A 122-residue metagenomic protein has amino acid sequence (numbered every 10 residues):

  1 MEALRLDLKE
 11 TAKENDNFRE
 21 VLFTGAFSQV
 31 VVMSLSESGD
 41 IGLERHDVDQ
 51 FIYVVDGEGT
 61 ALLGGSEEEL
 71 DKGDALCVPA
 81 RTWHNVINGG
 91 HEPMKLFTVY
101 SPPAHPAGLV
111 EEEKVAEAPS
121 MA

Functional and structural regions predicted by a protein language model:
M1-S28, E111-A122: A short, N-terminal "cap"/entry segment at the start of jelly-roll beta-barrel domains of the cupin/DSBH fold
A3, V21, V30-S34, F51 (+2 more regions): Conserved hydrophobic/aromatic beta-strand scaffold that supports enzyme active sites
D16, V31-R45: Conserved short histidine dyad/triad with adjacent acidic residue
A26-S28, S36-D40, D56-T60, E67 (+1 more regions): Short, charged/polar surface micro-motifs in flexible loops or helix N-caps
S28, E37, D47, S66 (+2 more regions): A generic "binding-loop/recognition-motif" signal
D40-I41, T60, E67, L76 (+1 more regions): Histidine-centered metal-chelating micro-motifs
R45-H46, Q50-K72: A short beta-strand-loop-beta hairpin characteristic of the jelly-roll/cupin
K72, A80-P106: Ligand-binding loop in jelly-roll beta-barrel domains
